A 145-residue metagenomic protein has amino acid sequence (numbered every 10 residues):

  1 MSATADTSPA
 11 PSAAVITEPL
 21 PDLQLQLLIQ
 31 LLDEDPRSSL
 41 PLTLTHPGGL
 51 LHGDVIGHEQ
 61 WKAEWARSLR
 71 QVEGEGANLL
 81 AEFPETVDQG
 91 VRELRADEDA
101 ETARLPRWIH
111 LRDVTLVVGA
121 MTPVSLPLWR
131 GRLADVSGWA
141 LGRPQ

Functional and structural regions predicted by a protein language model:
S2-Q145: Conserved RNA-binding domains used in RNP assembly and mRNA/RNA metabolism
